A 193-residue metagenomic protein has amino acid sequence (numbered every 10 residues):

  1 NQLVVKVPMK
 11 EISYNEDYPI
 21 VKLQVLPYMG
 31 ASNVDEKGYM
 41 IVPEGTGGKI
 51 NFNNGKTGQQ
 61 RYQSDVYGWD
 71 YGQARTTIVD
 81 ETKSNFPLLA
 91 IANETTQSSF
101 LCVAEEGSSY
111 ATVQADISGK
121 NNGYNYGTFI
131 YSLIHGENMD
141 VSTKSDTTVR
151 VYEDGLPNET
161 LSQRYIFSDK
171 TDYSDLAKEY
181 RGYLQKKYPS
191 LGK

Functional and structural regions predicted by a protein language model:
N1-K193: Carbohydrate-recognition beta-sandwich/jelly-roll modules in extracellular/periplasmic carbohydrate-active proteins
